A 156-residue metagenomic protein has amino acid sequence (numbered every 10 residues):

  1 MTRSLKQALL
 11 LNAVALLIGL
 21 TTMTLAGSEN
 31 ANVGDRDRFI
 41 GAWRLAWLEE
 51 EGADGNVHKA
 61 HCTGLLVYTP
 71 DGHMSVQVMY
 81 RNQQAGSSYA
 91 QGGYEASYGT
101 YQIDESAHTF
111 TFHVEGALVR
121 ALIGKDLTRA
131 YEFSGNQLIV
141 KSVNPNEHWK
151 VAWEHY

Functional and structural regions predicted by a protein language model:
T2-V14: Bacterial N-terminal signal peptides that target proteins for export
L9-L11, L20-Y156: Lipid interaction determinants
